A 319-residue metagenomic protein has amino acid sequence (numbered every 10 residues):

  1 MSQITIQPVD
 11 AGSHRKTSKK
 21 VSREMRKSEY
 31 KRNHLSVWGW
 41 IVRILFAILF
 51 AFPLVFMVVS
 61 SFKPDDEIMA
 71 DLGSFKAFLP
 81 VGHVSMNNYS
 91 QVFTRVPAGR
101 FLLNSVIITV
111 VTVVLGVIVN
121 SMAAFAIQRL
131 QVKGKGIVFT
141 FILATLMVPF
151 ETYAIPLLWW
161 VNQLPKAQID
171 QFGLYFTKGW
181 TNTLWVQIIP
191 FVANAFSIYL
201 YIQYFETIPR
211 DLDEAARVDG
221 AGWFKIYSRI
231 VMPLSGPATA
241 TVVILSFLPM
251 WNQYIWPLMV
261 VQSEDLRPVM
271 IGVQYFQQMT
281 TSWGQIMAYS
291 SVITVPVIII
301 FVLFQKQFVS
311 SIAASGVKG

Functional and structural regions predicted by a protein language model:
S2-G319: A hydrophobic, multi-pass inner-membrane permease signature
